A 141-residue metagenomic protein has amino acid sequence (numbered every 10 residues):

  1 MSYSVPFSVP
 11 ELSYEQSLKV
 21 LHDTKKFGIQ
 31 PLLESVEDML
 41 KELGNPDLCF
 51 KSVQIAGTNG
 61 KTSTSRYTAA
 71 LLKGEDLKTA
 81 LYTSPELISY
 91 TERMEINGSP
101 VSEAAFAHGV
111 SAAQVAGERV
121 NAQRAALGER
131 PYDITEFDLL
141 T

Functional and structural regions predicted by a protein language model:
M1-G57, T64-L77, L81-Y82, A122-P131: Short functional linear segments
L12, P31-E34, S63, V101-A104 (+2 more regions): Conserved active-site and cofactor/substrate-binding residues in soluble primary-metabolism enzymes
K41, N45-L48, G74-T141: ATP-dependent carboxylate-amine ligase catalytic core
K61-S65, I88-T91: Short active-site-adjacent helix-start/loop capping segments
